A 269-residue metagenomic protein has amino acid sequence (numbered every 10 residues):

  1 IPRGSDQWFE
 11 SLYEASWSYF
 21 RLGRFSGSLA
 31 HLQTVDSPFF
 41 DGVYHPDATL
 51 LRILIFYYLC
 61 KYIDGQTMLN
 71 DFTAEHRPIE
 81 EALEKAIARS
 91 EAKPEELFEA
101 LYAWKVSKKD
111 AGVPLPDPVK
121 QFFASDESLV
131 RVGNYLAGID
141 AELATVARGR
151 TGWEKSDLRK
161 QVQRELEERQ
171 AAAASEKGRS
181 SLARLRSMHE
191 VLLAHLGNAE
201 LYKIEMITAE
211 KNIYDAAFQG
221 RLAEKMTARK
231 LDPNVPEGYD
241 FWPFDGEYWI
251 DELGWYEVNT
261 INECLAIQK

Functional and structural regions predicted by a protein language model:
I1-F9, D36-Y44, E75-K85: Short solvent-exposed coil/turn linkers within tandem alpha-helical repeat scaffolds
L22-Q33: Helix-turn-helix repeat elements of alpha-solenoid scaffolds
H31, T49-R52, Y58-K269: Extracytoplasmic/secretory-pathway proteins
